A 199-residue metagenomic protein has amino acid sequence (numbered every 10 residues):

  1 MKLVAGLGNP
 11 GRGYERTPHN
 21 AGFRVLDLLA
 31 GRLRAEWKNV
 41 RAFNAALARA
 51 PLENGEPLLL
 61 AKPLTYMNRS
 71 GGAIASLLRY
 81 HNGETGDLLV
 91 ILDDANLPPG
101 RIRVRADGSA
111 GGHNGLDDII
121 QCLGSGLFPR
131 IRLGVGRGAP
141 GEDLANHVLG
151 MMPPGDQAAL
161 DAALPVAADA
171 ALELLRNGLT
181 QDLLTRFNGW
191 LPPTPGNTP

Functional and structural regions predicted by a protein language model:
K2-D107, L116-I131, G138-D143, G150 (+1 more regions): Nucleotide and nucleotide-moiety/phosphate-recognizing core
